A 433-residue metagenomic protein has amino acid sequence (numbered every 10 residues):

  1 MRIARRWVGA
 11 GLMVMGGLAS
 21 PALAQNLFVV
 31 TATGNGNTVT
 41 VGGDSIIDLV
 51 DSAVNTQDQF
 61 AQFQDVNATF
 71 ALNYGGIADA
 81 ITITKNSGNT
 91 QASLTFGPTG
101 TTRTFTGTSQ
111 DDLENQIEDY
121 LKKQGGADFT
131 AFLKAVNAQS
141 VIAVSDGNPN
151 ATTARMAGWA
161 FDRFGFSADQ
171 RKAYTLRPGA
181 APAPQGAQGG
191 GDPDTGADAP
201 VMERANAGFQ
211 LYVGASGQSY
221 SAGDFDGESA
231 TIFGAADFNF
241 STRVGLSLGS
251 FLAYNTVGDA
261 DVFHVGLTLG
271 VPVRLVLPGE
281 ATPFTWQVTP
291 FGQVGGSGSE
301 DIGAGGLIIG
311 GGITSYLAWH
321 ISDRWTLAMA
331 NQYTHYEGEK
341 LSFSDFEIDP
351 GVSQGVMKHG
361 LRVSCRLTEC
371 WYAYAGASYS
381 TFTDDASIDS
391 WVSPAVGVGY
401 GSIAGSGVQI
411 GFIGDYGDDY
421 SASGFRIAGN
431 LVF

Functional and structural regions predicted by a protein language model:
M1-N206: Cleavable N-terminal export/targeting peptides
A199-G208, F238-L246, L275-W286, W319-L327 (+2 more regions): Short loop/turn motifs that connect adjacent beta-strands in outer-membrane beta-barrel proteins
F209, L246, E339-F433: Outer membrane beta-barrel transmembrane domains
A215-S221, F238, S250-G258, V273-L275 (+6 more regions): Transmembrane beta-strands of outer-membrane beta-barrel pores
G223-E228, D259-G266, D301-I309, D345-G355 (+2 more regions): Replace "Gram-negative outer membrane beta-barrel proteins" with "bacterial and organellar outer membrane beta-barrel
E228-V273: Long, hydrophobic/aromatic-enriched structural stretches that serve as scaffold segments
I232-G234, L267-V271, G311-S315, H359-L361 (+2 more regions): Membrane-embedded beta-strands of outer-membrane beta-barrel proteins, especially the hydrophobic/small aromatic
T282-T289, Q293-S380: Detector for outer-membrane/organellar transmembrane beta-barrel domains, recognizing the amphipathic beta-strand
